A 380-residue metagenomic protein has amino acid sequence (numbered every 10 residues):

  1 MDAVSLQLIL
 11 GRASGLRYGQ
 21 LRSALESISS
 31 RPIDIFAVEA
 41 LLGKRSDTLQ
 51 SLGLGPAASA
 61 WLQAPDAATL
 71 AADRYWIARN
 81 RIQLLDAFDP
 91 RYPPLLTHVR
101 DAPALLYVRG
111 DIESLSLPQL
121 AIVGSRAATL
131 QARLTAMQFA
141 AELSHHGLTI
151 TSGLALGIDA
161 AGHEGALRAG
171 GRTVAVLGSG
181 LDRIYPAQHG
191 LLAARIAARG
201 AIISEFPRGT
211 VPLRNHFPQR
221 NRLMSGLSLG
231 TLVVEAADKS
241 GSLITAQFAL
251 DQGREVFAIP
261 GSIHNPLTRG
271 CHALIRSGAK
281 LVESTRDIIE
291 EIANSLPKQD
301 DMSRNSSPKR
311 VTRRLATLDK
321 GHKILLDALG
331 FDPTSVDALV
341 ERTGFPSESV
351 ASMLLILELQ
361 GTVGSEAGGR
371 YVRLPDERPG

Functional and structural regions predicted by a protein language model:
M1-R91, V336, Q360-G380: Short, small/acidic-rich helices and loops at N termini and domain boundaries of DNA replication/processing enzymes
M1-V4, G15, N80, L84-G380: Glycine-biased, small-residue-rich flexible motifs in mid-sequence functional cores and linkers
